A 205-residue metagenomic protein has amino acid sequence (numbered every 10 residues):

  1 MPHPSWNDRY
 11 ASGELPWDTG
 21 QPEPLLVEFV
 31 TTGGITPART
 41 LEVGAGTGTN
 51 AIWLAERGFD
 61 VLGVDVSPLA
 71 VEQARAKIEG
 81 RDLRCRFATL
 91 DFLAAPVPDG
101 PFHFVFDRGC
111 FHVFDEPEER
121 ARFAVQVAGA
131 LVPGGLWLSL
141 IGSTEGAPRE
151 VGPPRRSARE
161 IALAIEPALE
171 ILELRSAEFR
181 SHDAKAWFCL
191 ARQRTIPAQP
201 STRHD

Functional and structural regions predicted by a protein language model:
M1-L41, T47-D99, F114-A130, G135-D205: Class I (Rossmann-like) S-adenosyl-L-methionine-dependent methyltransferase catalytic domain, capturing the SAM-binding
H103: Conserved acidic residues
F106: A conserved beta-strand element that flanks and buttresses the S-adenosyl-L-methionine
G109-V113: Short catalytic micro-motifs in class I SAM-dependent methyltransferases
